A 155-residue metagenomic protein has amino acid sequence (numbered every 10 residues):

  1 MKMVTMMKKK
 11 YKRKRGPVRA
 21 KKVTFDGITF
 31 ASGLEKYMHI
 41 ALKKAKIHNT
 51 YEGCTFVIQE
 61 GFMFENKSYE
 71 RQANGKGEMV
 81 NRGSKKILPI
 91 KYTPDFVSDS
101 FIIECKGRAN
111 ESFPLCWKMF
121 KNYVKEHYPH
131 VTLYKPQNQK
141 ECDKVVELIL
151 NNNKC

Functional and structural regions predicted by a protein language model:
K2-C155: Electrostatic, structured charged patches in enzyme active sites and in nucleic-acid/phosphate-binding
